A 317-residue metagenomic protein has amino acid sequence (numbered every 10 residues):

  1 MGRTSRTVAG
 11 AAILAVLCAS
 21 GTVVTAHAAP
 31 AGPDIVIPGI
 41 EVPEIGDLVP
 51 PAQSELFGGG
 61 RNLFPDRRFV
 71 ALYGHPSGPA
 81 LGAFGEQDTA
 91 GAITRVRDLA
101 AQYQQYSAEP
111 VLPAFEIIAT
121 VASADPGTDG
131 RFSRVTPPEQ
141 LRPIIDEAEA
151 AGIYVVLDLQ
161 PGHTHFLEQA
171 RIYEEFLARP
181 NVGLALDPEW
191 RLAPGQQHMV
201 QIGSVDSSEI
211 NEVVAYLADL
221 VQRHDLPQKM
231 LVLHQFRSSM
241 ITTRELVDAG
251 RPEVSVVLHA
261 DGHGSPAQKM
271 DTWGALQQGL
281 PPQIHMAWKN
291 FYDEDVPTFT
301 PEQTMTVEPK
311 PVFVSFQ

Functional and structural regions predicted by a protein language model:
G2-A28: Secretory targeting and sorting signals
A29-A90: N-terminal module-boundary/linker segments of secreted carbohydrate-active enzymes
Q53-N62, I93-E109, Q169-R179: Short amphipathic alpha-helices and their capping/turn segments at secondary-structure boundaries
P65-A124: N-terminal-biased segments
R68-G74, P113-I117, V155-L159, P180-D187 (+4 more regions): Hydrophobic faces of well-ordered beta-strands that scaffold small-molecule active sites in alpha/beta enzyme cores
P76-G78, A119-V121, P161-H163, P188-L192 (+3 more regions): Active-site-proximal loop/turn and secondary-structure-junction residues that shape catalytic pockets, frequently
Q102, P110-W190: Substrate-binding cleft of extracellular glycoside hydrolase catalytic domains
V200-F316: Surface-exposed substrate-engagement region within the catalytic domains of secreted or surface-exposed extracellular
